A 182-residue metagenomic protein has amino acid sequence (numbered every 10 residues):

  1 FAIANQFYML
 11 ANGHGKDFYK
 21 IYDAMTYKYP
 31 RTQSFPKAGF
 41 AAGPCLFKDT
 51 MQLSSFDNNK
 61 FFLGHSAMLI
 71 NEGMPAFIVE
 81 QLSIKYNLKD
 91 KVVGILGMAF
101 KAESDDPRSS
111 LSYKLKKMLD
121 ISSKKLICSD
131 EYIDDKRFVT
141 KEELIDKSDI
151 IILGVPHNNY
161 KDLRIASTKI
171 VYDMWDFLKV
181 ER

Functional and structural regions predicted by a protein language model:
F1-R182: Structural/interface elements that position substrates and couple domains in central-metabolism enzymes
